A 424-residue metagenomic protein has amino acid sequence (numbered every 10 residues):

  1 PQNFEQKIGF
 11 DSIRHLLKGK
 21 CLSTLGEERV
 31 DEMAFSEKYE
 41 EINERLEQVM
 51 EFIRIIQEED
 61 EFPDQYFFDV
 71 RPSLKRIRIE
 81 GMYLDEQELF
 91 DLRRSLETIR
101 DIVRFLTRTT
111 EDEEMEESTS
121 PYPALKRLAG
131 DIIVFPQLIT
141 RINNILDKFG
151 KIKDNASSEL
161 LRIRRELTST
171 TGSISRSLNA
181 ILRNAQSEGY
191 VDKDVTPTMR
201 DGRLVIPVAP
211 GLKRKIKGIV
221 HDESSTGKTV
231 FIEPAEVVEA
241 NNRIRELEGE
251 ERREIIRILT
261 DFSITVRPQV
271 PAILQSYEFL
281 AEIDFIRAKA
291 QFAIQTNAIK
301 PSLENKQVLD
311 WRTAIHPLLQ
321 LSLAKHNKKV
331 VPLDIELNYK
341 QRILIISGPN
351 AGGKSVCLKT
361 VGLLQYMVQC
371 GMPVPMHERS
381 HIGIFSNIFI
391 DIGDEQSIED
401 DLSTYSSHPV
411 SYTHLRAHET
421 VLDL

Functional and structural regions predicted by a protein language model:
P1-N155, E159, I163, Q269-A272 (+3 more regions): Conserved amphipathic alpha-helical "coupling/scaffold" segments that transmit conformational changes between domains
P72, Y122-K193, S224-F285: Extended, charged alpha-helical coiled-coil/arm scaffolds that mediate oligomerization and mechanical coupling in large
L178-P210, K215-G218: Divalent-cation
F292-L318: Charged, amphipathic alpha-helical linker segments immediately N-terminal to NTP-binding catalytic cores
R312-V331: N-terminal pre-Walker A segment at the start of P-loop NTPase domains
N327-S380: P-loop NTPase nucleotide-binding module
Y366-S406: P-loop NTPase switch/communication element
T413-T420: Conserved small/polar residues in nucleotide/adenosyl-binding loops
